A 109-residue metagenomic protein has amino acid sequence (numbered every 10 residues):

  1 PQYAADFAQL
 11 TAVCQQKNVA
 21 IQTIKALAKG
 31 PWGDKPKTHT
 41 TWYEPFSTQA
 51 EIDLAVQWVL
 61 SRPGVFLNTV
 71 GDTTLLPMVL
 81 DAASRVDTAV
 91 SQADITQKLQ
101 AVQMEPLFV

Functional and structural regions predicted by a protein language model:
P1-V109: Beta/alpha (TIM)-barrel catalytic core signal, keyed to glycine-rich beta->alpha loops juxtaposed to Asp/Glu that bind
